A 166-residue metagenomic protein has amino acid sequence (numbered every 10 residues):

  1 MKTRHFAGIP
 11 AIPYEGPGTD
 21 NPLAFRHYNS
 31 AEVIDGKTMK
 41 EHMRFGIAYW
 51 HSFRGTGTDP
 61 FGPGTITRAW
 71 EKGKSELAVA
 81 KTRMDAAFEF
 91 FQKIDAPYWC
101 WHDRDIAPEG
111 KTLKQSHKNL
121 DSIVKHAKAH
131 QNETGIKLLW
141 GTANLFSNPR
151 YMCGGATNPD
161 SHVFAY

Functional and structural regions predicted by a protein language model:
M1-Y166: N-terminal pre-domain/capping segments
